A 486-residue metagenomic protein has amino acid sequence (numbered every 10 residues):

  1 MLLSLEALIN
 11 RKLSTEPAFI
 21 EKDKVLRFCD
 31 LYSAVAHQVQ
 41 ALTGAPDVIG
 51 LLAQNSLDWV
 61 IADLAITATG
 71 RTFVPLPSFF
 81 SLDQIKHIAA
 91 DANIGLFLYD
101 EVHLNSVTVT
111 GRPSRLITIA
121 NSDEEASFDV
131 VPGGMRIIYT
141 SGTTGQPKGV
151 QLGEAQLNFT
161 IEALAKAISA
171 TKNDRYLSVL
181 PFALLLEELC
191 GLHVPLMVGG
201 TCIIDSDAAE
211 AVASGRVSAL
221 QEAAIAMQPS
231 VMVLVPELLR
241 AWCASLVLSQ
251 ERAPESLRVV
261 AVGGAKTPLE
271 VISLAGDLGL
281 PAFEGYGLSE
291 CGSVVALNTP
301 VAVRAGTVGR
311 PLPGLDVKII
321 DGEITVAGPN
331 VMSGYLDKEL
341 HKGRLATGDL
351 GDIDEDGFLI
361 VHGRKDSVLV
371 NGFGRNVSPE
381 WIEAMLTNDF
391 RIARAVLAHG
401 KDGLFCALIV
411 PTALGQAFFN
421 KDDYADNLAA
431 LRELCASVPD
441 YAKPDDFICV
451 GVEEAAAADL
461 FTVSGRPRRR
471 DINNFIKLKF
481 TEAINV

Functional and structural regions predicted by a protein language model:
L3, N121-Y139, Q146, S169-R175: Conserved pre-ATP/AMP-binding loop-to-beta segment of ANL
T15-T43, G50, Q54-S56, L64 (+2 more regions): Conserved AMP-binding/adenylate-forming core of the ANL superfamily
R27-F28, M135-E162: Conserved AMP-binding A3 loop
N158-R175, F182-V231, P236-S249: Conserved AMP-binding/adenylation subdomain of ANL enzymes
V198, S230-V233, W242-V303: Gly/Ser/Thr-rich phosphate-binding loop
T307-P313, K318-R344, F358, F373-V377: Conserved ATP/PPi-binding loop(s) of AMP-dependent carboxylate-activating enzymes
G328, L350-A442: AMP-binding/adenylate-forming catalytic core of the ANL superfamily
L369, R394, E433-V486: Conserved C-terminal "lid"/linker of ANL adenylate-forming enzymes
